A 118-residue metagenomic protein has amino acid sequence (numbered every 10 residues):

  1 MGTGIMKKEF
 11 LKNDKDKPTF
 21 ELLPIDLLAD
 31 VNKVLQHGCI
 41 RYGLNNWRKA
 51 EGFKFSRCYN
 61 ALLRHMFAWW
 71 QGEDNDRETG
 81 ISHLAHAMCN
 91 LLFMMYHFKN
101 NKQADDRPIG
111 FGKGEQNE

Functional and structural regions predicted by a protein language model:
M1-E118: Intrinsically disordered, low-complexity regulatory regions that flank transcription factor DNA-binding cores
